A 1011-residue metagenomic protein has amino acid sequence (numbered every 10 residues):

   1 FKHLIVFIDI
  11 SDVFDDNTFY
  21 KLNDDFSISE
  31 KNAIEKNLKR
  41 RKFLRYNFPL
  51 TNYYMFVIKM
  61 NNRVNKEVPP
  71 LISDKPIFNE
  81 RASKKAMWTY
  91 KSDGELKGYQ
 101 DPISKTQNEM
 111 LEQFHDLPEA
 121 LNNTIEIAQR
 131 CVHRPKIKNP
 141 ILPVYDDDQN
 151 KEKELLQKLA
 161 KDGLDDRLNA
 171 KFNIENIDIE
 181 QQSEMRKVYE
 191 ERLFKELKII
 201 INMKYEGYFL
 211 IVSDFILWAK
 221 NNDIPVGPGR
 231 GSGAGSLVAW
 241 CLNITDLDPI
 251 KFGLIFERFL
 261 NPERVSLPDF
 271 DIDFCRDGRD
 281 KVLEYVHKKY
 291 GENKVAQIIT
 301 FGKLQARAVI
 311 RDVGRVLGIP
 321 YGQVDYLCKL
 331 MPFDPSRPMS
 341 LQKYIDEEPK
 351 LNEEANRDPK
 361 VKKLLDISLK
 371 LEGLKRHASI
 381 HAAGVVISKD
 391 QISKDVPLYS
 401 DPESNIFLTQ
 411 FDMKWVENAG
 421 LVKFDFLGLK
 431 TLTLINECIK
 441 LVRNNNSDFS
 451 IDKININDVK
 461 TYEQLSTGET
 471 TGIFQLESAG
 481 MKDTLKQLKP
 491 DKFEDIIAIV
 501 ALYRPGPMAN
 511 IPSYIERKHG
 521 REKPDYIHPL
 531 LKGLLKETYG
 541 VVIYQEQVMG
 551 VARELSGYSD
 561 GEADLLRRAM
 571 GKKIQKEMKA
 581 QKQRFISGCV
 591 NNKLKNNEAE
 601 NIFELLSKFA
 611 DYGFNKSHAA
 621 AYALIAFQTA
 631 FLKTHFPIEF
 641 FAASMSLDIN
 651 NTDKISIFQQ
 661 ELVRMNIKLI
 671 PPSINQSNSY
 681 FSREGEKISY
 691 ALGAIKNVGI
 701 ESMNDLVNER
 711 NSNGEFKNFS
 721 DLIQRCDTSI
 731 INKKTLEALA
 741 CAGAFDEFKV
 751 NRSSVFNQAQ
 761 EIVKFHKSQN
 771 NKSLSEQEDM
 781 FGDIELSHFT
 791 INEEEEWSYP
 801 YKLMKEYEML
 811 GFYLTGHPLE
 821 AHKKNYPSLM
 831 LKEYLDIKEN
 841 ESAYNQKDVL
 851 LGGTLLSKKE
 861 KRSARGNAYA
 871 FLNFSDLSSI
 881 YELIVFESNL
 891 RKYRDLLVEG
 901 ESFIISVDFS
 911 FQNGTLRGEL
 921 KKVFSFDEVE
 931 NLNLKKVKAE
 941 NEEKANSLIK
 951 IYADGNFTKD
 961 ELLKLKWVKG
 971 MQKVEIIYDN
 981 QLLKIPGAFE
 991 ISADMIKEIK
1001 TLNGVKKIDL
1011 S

Functional and structural regions predicted by a protein language model:
F1-N79: Extracellular glycan-modifying ectodomains
K75-P76, T89-S92: Short, charged, surface-exposed secondary-structure boundary motifs
A82-Y90, G98-T106, Q113, P143 (+1 more regions): Noncatalytic, beta-rich nucleic-acid-contacting surfaces in large DNA/RNA-processing enzymes
T124: Conserved, mostly hydrophobic/aromatic
V132: Short arginine-rich
